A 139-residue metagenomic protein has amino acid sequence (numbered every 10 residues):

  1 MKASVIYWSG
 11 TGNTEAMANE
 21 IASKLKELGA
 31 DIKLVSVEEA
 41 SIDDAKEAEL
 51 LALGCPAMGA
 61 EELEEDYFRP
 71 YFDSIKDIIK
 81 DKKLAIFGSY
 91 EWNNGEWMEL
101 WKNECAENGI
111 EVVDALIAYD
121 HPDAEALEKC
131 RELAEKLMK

Functional and structural regions predicted by a protein language model:
M1-S4: Extreme N-terminal starter segment of soluble prokaryotic enzymes
I6-W8, F87: Short hydrophobic segments within beta-strands
N13-A16, E20-V37, D44-K139: FMN-binding flavodoxin-like domain, especially the glycine-rich phosphate-binding loop
